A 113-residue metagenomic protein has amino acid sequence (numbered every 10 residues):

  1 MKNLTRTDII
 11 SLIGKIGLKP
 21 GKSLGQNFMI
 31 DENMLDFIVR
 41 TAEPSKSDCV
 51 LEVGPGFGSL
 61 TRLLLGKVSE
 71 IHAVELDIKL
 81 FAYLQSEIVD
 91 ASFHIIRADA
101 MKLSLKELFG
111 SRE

Functional and structural regions predicted by a protein language model:
M1-E113: Catalytic cores of RNA-modifying enzymes
